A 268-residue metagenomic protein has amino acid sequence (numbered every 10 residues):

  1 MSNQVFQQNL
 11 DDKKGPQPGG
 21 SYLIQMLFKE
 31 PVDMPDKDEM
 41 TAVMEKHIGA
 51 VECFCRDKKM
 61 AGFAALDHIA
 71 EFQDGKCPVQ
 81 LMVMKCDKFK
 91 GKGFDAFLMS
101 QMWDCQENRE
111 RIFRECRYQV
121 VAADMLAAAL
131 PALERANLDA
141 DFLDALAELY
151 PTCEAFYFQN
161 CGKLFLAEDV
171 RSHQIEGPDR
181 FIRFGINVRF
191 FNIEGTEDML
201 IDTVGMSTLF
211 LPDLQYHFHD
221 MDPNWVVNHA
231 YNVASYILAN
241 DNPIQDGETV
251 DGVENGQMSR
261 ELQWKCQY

Functional and structural regions predicted by a protein language model:
M1-E45: N-terminal alpha-helical "arm" segments
K14-P16, R109-Q119, D198-L209: Short, compositionally biased low-complexity segments
Q25-F28, V32, A127-R135, F218-W225: Conserved aromatic-histidine-acidic binding/catalytic patches
V32-R111: N-terminal low-complexity, intrinsically disordered segments
D36-M40, P131-F142, D222-H229: Short amphipathic alpha-helical segments
E45-C55, D141-F156, Y236-Q245: Structural alpha-beta junctions
M84-G185: Internal, hydrophobic cores of structured domains that mediate oligomerization or house catalytic pockets within large
F158-Y268: Aromatic/basic-lined ligand-recognition segments that form π-stacking hydrophobic pockets flanked by Lys/Arg to engage
